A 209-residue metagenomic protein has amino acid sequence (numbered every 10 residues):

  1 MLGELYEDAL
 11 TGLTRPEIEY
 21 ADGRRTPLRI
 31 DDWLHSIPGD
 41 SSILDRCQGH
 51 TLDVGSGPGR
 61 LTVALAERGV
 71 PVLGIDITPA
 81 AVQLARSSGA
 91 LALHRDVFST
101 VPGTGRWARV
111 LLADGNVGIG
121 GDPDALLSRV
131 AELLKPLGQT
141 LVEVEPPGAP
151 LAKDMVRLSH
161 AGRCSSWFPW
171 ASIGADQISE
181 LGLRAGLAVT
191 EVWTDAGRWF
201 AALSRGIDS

Functional and structural regions predicted by a protein language model:
M1-R46: S-adenosyl-L-methionine
Q48-G57: Conserved class I S-adenosyl-L-methionine
T78: Conserved SAM/SAH-binding beta-strand->alpha-helix loop
G89-S99: Conserved SAM-binding strand-loop segment of SAM-dependent methyltransferases
P102-R109: A short acidic, Gly/Pro-enriched loop at the edge of an enzyme's catalytic core that lines a small-molecule cofactor
G118-V130: A short, conserved alpha-helix within the catalytic core of class I
P136-E145: Conserved beta-strand signature within the Rossmann-like core of class I S-adenosyl-L-methionine
W167-G186: Short alpha-helix
